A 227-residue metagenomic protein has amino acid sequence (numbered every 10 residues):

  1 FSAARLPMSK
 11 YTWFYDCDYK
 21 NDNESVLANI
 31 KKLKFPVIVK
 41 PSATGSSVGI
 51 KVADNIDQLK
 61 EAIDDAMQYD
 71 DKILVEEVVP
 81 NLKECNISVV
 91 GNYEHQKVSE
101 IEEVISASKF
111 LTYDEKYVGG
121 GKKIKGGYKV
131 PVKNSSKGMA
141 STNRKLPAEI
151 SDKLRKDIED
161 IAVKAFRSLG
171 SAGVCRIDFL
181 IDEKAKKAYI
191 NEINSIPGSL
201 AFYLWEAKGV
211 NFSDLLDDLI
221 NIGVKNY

Functional and structural regions predicted by a protein language model:
F1-L82, Y93: Active-site nucleotide/adenylate-binding loops and adjacent lid/helix of ATP-dependent enzymes
S2-R5, Y11, L82, M139-Y227: ATP-dependent carboxylate activation and anion-phosphoryl transfer catalytic cores that bind Mg-ATP to form
F14, T44, V104-A107, G119 (+1 more regions): Active-site/binding-pocket entry motifs
Y19-D22, K133-G138: Short helix-coil transition/hinge motifs at the ends and kinks of transmembrane helices, capturing the brief
P41, I105, Y117, N194-P197: Short, small-residue-rich loop/turn micro-motifs
G45, Y93, I105-S108, E183 (+1 more regions): Feature marks short, surface-exposed loop/turn motifs that line or immediately flank catalytic pockets and channel
K51-N134, E149, K153, A188: Phosphate-binding site of ATP-dependent enzymes
